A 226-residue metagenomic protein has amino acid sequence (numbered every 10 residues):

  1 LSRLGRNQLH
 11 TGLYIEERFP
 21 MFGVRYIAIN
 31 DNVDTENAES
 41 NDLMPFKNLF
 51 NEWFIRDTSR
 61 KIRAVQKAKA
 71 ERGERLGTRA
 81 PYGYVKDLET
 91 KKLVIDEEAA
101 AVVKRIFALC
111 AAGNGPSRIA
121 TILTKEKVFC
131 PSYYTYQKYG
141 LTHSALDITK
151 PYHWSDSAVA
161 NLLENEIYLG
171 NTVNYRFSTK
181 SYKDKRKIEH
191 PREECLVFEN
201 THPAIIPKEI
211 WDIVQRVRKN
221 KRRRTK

Functional and structural regions predicted by a protein language model:
L1-K226: Conserved catalytic breakage-reunion loop centered on the nucleophilic residue
